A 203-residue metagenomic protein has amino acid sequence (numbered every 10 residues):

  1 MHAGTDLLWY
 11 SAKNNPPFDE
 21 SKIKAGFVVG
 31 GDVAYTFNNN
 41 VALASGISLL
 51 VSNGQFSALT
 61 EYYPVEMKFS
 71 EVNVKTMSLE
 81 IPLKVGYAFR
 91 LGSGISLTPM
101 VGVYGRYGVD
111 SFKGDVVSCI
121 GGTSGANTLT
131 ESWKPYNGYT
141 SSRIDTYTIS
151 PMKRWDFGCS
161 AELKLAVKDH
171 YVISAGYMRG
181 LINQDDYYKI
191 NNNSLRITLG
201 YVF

Functional and structural regions predicted by a protein language model:
M1-G30, S93, G180, V202-F203: Short glycine/proline- and aromatic-enriched beta-strand/turn motifs that initiate or cap beta-hairpins
G4-D6, S48-S52, G102-R106, G176-G180 (+1 more regions): Outer-membrane beta-barrel pore domains and translocons
W9-K24, S52-S78, G108-D156, N183 (+1 more regions): Extracellular/periplasm-exposed beta-strand and loop segments of Gram-negative cell-envelope proteins, dominated by
G26-G30, E80-K84, S160, R196-T198: Membrane-embedded beta-strand positions in outer-membrane beta-barrel channels/transporters
D32-A34, K84-A88, E162-A166, S174 (+1 more regions): Transmembrane beta-barrel domains of outer membrane proteins
N39-N40, R90-S96, F112: Short loop/turn motifs that connect adjacent beta-strands in outer-membrane beta-barrel proteins
N40-L43, I95, L165, D169-A175: Repeated loop/turn-to-beta-strand initiation elements of outer-membrane beta-barrel proteins
N191-F203: Outer-membrane beta-barrel "beta-signal"
